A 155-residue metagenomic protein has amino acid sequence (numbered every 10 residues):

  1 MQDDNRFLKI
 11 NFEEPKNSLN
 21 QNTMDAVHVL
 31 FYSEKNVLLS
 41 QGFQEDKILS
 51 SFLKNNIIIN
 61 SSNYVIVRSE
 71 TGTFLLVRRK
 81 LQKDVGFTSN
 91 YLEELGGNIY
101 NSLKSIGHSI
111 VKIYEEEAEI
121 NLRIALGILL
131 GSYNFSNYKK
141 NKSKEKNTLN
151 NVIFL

Functional and structural regions predicted by a protein language model:
M1-L155: Short amphipathic alpha-helical segment within the helicase RecA-like ATPase core that mediates nucleic-acid
